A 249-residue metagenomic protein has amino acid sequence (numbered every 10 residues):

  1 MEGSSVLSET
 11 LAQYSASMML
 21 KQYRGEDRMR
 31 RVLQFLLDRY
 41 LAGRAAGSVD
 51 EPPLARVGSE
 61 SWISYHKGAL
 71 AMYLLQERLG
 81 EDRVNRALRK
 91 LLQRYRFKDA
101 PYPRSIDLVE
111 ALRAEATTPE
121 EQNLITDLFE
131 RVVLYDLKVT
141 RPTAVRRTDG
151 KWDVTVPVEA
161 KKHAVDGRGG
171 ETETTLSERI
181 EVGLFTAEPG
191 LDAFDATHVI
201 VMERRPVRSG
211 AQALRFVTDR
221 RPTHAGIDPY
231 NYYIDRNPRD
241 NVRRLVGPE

Functional and structural regions predicted by a protein language model:
E2-L79, Y95-A100: Acidic/His/Gly-enriched intrinsically disordered linker/tail segments that often contain short helix/coil "MoRF-like"
G3, S61-V156: Amphipathic alpha-helical substructures
R30, S177, D240-N241: Short edge beta-strand segments in beta-sheet-rich domains
V84, T118-Q122, L134-P229: Beta-strand-rich binding/interaction modules
P189, P229-R243: Short acidic/polar inter-strand loop motif in beta-rich domains
V246-E249: Low-complexity, Pro/Ser/Thr- and charge-rich linker/hinge segments at domain boundaries
